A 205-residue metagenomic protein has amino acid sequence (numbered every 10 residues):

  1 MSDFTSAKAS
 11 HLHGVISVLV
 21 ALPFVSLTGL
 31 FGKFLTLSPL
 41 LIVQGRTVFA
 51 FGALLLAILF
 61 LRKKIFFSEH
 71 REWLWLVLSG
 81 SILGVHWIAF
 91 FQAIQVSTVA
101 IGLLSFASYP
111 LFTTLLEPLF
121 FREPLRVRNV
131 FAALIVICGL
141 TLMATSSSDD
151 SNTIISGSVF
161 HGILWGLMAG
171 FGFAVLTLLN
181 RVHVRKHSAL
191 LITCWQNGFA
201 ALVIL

Functional and structural regions predicted by a protein language model:
M1-V43, V48, S81, A89 (+3 more regions): Glycine-/small-residue-enriched transmembrane alpha-helix faces in small-molecule transporters and effluxers
G14-V15, H70-L78, L125-I137, H187-N197: Cytoplasmic-side transmembrane-helix entry/capping segments in multi-pass membrane proteins
V18, V43-Q44, L103-F106, R126-A132 (+2 more regions): Hydrophobic/aromatic positions within or immediately flanking transmembrane alpha-helices of multi-pass small-molecule
F34, L56-L59, Q92, V96 (+5 more regions): Membrane-interface helix caps of multi-pass small-molecule transporters
L37-V85, F112-T113, G172-L179, C194-L205: Transmembrane alpha-helices of multi-pass small-molecule transport proteins
L41-G52, F91-P124, A169: Specific alpha-helical transmembrane segments that line the substrate/conduction pathway and gating interfaces
L54, I58, V77, L125-S148 (+1 more regions): Hydrophobic transmembrane alpha-helices of multi-pass small-molecule transport proteins
V85-Q95, T141-S151, A200-L205: Hydrophobic alpha-helical transmembrane segments in multi-pass integral membrane proteins
